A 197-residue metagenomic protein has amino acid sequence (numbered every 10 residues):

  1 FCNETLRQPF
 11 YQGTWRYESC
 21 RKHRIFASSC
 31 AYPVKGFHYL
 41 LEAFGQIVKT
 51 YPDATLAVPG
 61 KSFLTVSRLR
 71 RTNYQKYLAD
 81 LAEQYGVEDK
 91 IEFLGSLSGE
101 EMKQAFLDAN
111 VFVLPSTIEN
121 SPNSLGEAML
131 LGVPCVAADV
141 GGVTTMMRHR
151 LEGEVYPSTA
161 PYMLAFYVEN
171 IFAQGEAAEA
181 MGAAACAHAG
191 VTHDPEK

Functional and structural regions predicted by a protein language model:
F1-G13, E18-R24: Donor nucleotide-sugar binding/catalytic pocket of nucleotide-sugar-dependent glycosyltransferases
R16-Q46, L56-P59: Conserved donor-binding/catalytic core segment of Leloir-type glycosyltransferases
R70-S96: Nucleotide-activated donor-binding/catalytic signature segment of Leloir-type glycosyltransferases, i.e., the conserved
S96, Q104-A109: Short alpha-helical donor nucleotide-sugar binding micro-motif in glycosyltransferases
T117: Aromatic "clamp/platform" in nucleotide-sugar-dependent glycosyltransferases that forms part of the donor/acceptor
P134-A137, M147: Short hydrophobic beta-strand element within catalytic cores of glycosyltransferases and related nucleotide-activated
H149-R150, E154-P161, N170-G175: Conserved acidic donor-binding segment of nucleotide-sugar-dependent glycosyltransferases
M163, N170, A177-V191: A short, well-ordered alpha-helix in the C-terminal region of glycosyltransferases
